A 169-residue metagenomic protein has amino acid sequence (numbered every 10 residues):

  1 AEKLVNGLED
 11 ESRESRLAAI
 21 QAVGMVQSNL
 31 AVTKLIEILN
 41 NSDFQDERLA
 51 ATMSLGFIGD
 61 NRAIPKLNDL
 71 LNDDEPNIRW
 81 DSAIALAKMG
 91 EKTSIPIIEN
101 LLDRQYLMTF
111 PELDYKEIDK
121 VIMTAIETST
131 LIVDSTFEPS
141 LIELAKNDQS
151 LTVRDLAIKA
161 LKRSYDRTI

Functional and structural regions predicted by a protein language model:
A1-E9, S28-N41, D60-N72, E91-P111 (+2 more regions): Amphipathic alpha-helical scaffolding segments comprising HEAT/armadillo-like alpha-solenoid repeats
G7, V23, I38-L39, A51 (+4 more regions): TPR/Sel1-like alpha-solenoid repeat signature
E11-S12, D43-F44, D74-E75, Y106 (+2 more regions): Short inter-helical turns and helix N-cap capping residues of alpha-solenoid HEAT/ARM repeat scaffolds
S82, P139-R167: A short, hydrophobic/aromatic-rich structural module that often spans a beta strand with its adjoining loop
P111-E117: TPR-adjacent "capping" and linker segments in tetratricopeptide-repeat scaffold/adaptor proteins
